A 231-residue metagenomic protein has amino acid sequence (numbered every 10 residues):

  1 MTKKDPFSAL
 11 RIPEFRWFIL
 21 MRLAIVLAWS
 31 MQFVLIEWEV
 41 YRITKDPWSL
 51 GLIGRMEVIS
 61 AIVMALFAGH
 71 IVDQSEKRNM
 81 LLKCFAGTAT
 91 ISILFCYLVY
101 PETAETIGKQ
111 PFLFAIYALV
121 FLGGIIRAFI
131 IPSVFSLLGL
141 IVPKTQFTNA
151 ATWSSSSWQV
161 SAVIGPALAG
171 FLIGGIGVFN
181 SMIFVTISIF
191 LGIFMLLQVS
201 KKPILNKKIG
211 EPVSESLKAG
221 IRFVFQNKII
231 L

Functional and structural regions predicted by a protein language model:
T2-I62, Q226-L231: Helix-loop boundary and gating motifs at the non-cytosolic
F7-P13, E105-Q110, K208-I209, I221-N227: Helix-boundary and loop/linker segments of multi-pass membrane transporters
R16-I36, M56-V72, E76-A89, A115-I173 (+1 more regions): Substrate-agnostic recognition of the 12-TM MFS/MFS-like secondary transporter fold
Y41, L94-V99, G123, M195-L196: MFS-fold secondary transporters
L50-I53, M80, A150, N180-V185: Alpha-helical transmembrane segments of multi-pass secondary-active solute transporters
A86-K109: C-terminal ends and interior cores of transmembrane alpha-helices in multi-pass membrane transporters/permeases
Y100-E102, S136, L140, M182 (+1 more regions): Helix-loop junctions on the cytosolic side of multi-pass membrane transporters, especially the intracellular loop
Q110-F114, I173-I189: A membrane-interface helix-boundary motif in multi-pass transporters
